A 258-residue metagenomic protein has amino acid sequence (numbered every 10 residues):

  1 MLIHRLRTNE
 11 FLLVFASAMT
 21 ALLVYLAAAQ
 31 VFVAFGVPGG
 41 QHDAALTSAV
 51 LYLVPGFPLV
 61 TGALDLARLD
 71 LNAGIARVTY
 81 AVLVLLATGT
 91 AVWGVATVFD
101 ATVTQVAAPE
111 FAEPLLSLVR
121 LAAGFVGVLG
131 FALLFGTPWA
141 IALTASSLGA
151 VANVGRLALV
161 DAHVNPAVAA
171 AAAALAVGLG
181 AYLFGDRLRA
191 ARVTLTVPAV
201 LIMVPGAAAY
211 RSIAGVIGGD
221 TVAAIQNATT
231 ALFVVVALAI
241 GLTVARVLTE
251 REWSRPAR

Functional and structural regions predicted by a protein language model:
M1-L179, L183-T196, V200-V204, S212-R258: Alpha-helical transmembrane segments and their membrane-interface boundaries that form or gate the permeation pathway
